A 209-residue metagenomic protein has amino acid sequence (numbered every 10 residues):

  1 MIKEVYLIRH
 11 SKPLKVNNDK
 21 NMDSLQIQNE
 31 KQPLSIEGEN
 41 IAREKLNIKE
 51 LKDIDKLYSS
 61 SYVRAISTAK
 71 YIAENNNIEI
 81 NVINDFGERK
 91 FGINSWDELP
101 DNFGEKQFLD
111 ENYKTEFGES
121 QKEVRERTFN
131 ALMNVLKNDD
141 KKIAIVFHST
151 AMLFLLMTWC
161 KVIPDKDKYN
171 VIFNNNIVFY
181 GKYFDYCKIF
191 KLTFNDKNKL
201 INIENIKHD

Functional and structural regions predicted by a protein language model:
M1-K3, I48, I78, V82 (+2 more regions): Acidic, low-complexity terminal tails and accessory targeting/binding regions of phosphate-metabolizing enzymes
I2-K3, I8-I80: Active-site-proximal alpha-helix that buttresses catalytic centers in soluble enzyme cores
E4-I8, Y58, K141-F147, A151: Beta-strand elements within well-structured catalytic alpha/beta cores of enzymes that handle phosphate/sulfate esters
S11-L14, Y62-R64, G87-E88, S149-M152 (+3 more regions): Short, solvent-exposed loop/turn segments at secondary-structure junctions
L14, Q28-P33, E74-F129, Y180-F184: Phosphate-handling substructures
R43-N47, F129-K137: Generic structural signal for well-ordered alpha-helical scaffold segments
E50-D53, V135-K141: Glycine-rich phosphate-binding loop signature in dinucleotide/nucleotide-binding domains
